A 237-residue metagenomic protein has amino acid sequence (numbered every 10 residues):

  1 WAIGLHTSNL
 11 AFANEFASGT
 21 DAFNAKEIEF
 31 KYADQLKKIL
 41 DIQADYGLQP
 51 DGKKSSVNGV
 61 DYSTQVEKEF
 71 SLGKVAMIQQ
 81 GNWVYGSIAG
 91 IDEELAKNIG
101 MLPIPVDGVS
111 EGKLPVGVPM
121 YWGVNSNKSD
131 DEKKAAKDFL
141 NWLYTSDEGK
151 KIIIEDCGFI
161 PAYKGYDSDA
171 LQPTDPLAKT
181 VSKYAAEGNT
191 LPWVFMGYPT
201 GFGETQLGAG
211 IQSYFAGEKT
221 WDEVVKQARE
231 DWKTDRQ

Functional and structural regions predicted by a protein language model:
W1-I28, V66, V75: Extracytoplasmic/periplasmic solute-binding protein
A13-N14, Q49, K128-A136, S213: Short helix-loop capping/hinge motifs at secondary-structure junctions, enriched in acidic/polar residues
A25-N58: Glycine-centered hinge/linker elements that transmit conformational signals in sensory and ligand-binding systems
S55-S71: Short helix-initiation/N-cap motifs at beta->coil->alpha
S63, Q80-I88, M120: Beta->alpha turn/N-cap motifs
L72-Q80: Alpha-to-beta junction loops
I91-D156: Extracytoplasmic/periplasmic substrate-recognition and gating elements
F159-Y166, K179-K233: C-terminal capping/gating helix-and-loop segments adjacent to ligand/active sites or protein-protein/ligand interfaces
